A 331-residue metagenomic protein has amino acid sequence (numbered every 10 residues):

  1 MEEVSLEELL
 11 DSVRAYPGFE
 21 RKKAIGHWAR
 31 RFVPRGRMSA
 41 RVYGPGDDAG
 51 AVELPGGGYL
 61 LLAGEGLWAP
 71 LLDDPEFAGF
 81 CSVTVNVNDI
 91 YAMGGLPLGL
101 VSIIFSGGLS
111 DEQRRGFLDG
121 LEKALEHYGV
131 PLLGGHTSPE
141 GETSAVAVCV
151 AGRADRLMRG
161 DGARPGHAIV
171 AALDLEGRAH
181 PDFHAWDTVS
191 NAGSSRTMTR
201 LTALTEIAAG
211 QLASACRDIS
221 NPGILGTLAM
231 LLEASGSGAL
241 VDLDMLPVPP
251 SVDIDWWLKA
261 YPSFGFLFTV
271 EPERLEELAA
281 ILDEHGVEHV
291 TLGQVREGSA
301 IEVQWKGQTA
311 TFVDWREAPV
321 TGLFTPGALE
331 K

Functional and structural regions predicted by a protein language model:
M1-A92, A163, H167-A168, W315: N-terminal glycine-rich phosphate/pyrophosphate-binding loops that anchor nucleotide-derived ligands and cofactors
M1-E8, P17, A24, F32 (+1 more regions): Acidic, Ser/Thr/Pro-rich beta/coil linker or hinge segments at domain junctions
A40-P45, E53, L61-A63, P131-G135 (+5 more regions): General beta-strand structural signal in soluble alpha/beta enzymes
R41-G44, S138, I219, S237-P249 (+1 more regions): Beta-strand->loop->alpha-helix junctions that form or flank phosphate-binding loops in nucleotide-handling enzymes
Y59-L62, G66-A69, L96-D182, Q294: Glycine-rich anion-binding loops of enzyme active sites
P75-L100, G116-H127, R200-I207, I224-M230: Small-aliphatic-rich amphipathic alpha-helix that forms the alpha element of a beta-alpha
G107-L109, R196-S263: Active-site-proximal betaalpha loop/short-helix elements that scaffold phosphoryl/nucleotidyl transfer chemistry
T269-L275: Helix N-cap motif at beta-to-alpha junctions
